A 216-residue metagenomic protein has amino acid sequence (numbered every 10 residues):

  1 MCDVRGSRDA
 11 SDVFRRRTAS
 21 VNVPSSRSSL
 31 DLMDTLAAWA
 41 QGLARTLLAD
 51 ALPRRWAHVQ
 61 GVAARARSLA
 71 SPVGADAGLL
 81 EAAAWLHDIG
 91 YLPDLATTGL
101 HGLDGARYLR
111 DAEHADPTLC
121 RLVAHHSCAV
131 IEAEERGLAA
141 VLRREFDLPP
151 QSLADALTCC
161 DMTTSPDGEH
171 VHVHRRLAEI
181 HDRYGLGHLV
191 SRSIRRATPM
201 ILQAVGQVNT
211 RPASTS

Functional and structural regions predicted by a protein language model:
C2-D3, D9-T35, L47-A75, L86 (+2 more regions): Divalent metal-dependent phosphate-bond-processing catalytic cores, especially two-metal-ion Mg2+/Mn2+ enzymes that act
D34-A40, L79: Short coil-to-beta-strand
A40, A44, L122-V123, L157: A generic structural signal for nonpolar/aromatic side chains embedded in well-ordered alpha-helices
A77-A112, C120-V130: His-Asp-centered metal-binding catalytic motifs of divalent-metal-dependent phosphohydrolases/nucleases
